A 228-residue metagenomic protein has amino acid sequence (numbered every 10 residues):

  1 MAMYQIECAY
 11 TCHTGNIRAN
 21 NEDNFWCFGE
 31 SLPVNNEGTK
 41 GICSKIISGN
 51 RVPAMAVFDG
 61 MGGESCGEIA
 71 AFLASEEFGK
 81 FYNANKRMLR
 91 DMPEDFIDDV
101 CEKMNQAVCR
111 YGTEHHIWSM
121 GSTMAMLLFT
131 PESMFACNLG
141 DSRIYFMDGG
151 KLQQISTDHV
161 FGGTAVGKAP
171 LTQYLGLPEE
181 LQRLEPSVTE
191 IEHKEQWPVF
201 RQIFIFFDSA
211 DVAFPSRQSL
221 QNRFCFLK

Functional and structural regions predicted by a protein language model:
M1-K228: PP2C/PPM-type serine/threonine phosphatase catalytic domain
